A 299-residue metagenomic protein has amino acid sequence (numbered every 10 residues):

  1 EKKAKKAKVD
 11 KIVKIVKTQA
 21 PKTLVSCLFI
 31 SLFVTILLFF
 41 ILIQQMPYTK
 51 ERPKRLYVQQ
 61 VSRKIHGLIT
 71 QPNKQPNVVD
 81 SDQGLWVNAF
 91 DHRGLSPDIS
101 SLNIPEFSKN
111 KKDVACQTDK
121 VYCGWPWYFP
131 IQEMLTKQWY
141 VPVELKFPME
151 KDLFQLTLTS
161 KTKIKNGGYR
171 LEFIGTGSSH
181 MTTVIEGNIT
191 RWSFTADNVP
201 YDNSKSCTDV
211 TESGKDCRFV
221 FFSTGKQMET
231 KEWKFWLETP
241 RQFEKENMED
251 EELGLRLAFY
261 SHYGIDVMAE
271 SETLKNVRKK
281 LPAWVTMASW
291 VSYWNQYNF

Functional and structural regions predicted by a protein language model:
E1-D119, P126: Alpha-helical transmembrane segments of integral membrane proteins
T70-F299: Long cytosolic C-terminal regulatory regions of eukaryotic multi-pass membrane proteins
